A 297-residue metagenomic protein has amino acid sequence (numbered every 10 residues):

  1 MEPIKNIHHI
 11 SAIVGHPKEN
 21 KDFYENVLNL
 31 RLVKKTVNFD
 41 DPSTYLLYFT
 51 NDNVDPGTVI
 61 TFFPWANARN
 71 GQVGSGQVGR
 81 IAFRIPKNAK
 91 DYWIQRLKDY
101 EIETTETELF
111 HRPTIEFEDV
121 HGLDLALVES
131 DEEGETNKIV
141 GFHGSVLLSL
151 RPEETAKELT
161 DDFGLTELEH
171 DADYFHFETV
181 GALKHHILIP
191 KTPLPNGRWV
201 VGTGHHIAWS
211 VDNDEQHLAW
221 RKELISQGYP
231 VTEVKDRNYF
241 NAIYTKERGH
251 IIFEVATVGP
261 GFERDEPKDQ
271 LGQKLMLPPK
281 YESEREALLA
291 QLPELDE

Functional and structural regions predicted by a protein language model:
M1, K34-T36, I94-G144, E169-D171 (+3 more regions): Vicinal oxygen chelate
E2-N6, A12-V14, V27, D52 (+1 more regions): Hydrophobic, proline/glycine-rich low-complexity stretches
N6-G15, N67-R96, I115-F117, G141-R151 (+2 more regions): Vicinal oxygen chelate
I13-P56, D99-Y100, T105-E116, L147-H186 (+1 more regions): Core segments of cupin and vicinal oxygen chelate
N26, F63, R96-D99, T160-D161 (+1 more regions): Short amphipathic alpha-helices in soluble, non-transmembrane regions that often serve as interface/regulatory elements
N53-G76, R80, V120-G144: Short, flexible helix-coil linker/hinge segments at the edges of structured domains or between repeats
E129, A156-L159, A219: A short secondary-structure junction signal
T160, G164, L168, A182 (+2 more regions): Short helix-capping and hinge/turn segments at secondary-structure transitions, especially at repeat and domain
